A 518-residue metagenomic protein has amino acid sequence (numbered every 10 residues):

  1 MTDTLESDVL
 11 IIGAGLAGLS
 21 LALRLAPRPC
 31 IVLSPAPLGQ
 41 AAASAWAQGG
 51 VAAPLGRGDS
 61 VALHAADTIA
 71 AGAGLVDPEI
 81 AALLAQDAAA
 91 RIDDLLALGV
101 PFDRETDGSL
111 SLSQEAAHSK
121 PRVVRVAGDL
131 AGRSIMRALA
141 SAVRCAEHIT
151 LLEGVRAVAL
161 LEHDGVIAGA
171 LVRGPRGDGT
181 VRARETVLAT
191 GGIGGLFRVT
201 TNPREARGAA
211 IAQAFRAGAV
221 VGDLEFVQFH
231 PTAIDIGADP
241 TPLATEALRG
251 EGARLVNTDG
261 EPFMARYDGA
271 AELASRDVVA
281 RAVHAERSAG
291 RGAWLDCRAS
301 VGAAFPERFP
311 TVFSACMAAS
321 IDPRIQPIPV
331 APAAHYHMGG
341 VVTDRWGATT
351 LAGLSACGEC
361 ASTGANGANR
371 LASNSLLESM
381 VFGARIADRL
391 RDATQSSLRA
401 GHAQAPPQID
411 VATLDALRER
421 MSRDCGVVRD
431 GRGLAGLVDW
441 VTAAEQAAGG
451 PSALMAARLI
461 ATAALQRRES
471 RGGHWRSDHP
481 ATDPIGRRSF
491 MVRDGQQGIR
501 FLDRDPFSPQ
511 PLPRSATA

Functional and structural regions predicted by a protein language model:
M1-S7, R24, P37-G39, A47-A53 (+9 more regions): Glycine- and aromatic-enriched mobile tails/lids
V9-V32: N-terminal Rossmann-like FAD-binding beta1-loop-alpha1 element of flavoenzymes
A36-I69, A73, D239-P242: Conserved N-terminal glycine-rich FAD pyrophosphate-binding loop of Rossmann-like flavoproteins
V76-A89, V123-S141, L152, T200-G208 (+3 more regions): Short beta-strand to alpha-helix junction loop
L96-G177, R182, A189, R198 (+2 more regions): Conserved redox-cofactor binding core of oxidoreductases
A159-P175, T180, I321-T363: FAD-site-proximal beta/loop scaffold in flavoenzymes
E185, A189-G194, C360: Glycine-/small-residue-rich beta->alpha transition segments that form the dinucleotide
Q213, A219-I328, M380, R389-Q395 (+1 more regions): An anion/pyrophosphate-binding glycine-rich loop and adjacent beta-alpha core in soluble alpha-beta enzymes
